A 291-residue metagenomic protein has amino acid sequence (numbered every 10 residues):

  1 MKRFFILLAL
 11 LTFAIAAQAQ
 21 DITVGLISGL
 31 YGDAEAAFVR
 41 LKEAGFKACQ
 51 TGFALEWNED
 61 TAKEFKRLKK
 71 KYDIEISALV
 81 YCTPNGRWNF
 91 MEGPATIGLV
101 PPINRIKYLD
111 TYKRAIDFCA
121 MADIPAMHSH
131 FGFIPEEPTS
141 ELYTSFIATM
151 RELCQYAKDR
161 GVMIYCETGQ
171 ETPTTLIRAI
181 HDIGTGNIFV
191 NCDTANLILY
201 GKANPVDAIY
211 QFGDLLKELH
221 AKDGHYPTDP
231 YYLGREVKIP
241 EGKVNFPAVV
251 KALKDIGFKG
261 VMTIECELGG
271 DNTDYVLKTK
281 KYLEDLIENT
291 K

Functional and structural regions predicted by a protein language model:
F4, A17-R114, A120, K158 (+3 more regions): N-terminal pre-domain/capping segments
F4-F13: Sec-dependent N-terminal signal peptides
I22-S28, C49-T51, I76-Y81, M127-S129 (+4 more regions): Hydrophobic faces of well-ordered beta-strands that scaffold small-molecule active sites in alpha/beta enzyme cores
I27-E35, G52-E64, R87, I134-P138 (+5 more regions): Acidic-and-aromatic substrate-binding clefts and catalytic sites of carbohydrate-active enzymes
G32-E35, F90-F189, P247: Active-site acidic/histidine proton-transfer and metal-coordination neighborhood in alpha/beta enzyme cores
A48-C49, L79, I147-K243: Acidic/histidine-rich catalytic cores of soluble enzymes
G86-M91, S129, H225-P230: Short acidic/His/Gly/Ser-rich catalytic and metal-binding motifs that mark active-site loops of diverse hydrolases
K243-K254: A short, acidic, amphipathic alpha-helical segment used as a generic capping/interface helix at domain edges
